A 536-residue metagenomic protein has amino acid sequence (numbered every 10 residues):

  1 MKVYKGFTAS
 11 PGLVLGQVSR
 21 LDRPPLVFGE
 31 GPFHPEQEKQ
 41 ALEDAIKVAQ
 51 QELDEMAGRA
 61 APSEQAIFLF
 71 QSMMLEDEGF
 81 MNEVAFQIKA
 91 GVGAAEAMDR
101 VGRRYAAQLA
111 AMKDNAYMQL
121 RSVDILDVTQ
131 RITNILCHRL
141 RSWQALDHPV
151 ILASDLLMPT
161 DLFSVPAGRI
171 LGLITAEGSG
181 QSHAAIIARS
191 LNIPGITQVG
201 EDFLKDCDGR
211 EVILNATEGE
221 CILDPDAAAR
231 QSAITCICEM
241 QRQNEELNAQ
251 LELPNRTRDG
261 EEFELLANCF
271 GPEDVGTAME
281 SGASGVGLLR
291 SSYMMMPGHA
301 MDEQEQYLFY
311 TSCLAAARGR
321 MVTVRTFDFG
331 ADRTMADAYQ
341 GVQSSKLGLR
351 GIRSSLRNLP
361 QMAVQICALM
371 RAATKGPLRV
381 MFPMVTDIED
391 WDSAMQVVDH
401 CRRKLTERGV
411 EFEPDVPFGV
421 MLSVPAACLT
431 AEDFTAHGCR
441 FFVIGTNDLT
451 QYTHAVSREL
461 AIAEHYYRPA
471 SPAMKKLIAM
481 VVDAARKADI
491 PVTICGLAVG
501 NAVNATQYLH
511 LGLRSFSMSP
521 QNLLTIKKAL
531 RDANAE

Functional and structural regions predicted by a protein language model:
M1-P297, D302, Q306-S312, A316 (+10 more regions): Non-catalytic, soluble scaffold/interaction modules
Q243-E536: Conserved alpha/beta-domain cores
